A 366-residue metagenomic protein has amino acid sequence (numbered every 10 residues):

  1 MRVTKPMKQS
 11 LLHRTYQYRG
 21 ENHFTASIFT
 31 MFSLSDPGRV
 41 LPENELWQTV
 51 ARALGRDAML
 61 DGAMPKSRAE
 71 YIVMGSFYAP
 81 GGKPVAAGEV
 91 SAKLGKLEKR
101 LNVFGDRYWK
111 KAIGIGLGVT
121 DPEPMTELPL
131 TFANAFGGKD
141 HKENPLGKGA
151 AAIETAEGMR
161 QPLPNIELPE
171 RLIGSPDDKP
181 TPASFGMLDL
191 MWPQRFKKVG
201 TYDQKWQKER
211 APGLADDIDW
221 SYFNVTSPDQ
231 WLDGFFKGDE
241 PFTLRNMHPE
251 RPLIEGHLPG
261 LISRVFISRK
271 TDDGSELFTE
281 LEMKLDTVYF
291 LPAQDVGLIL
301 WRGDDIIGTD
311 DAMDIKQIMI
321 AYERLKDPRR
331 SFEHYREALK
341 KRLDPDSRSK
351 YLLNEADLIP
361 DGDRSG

Functional and structural regions predicted by a protein language model:
R2-G366: Extended intrinsically disordered or low-complexity segments
